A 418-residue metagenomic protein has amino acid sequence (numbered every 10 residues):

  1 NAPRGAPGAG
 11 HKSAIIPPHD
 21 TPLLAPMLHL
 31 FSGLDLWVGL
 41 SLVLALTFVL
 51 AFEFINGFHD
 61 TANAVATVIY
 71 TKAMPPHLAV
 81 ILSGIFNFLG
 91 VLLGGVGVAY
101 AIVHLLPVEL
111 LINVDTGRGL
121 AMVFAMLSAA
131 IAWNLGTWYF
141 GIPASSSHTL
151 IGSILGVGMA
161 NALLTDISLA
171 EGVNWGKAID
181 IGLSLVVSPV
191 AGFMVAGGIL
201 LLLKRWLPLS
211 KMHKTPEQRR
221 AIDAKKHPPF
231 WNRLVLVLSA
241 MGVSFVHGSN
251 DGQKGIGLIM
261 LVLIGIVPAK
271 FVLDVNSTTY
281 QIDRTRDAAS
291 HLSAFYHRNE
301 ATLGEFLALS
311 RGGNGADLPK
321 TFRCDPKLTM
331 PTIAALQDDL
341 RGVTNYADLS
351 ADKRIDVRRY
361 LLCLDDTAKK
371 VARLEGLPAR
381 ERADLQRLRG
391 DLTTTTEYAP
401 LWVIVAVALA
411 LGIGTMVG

Functional and structural regions predicted by a protein language model:
N1-P7, H11-M27, P268-W402: Low-complexity, proline/glycine-enriched hydrophobic segments characteristic of transmembrane helices
G33-L34, F48, V96-W138, I142-A144 (+1 more regions): Anion-binding (especially nucleotide phosphate/pyrophosphate-binding) glycine-rich loop and adjoining beta-alpha core
G39, V43-L46, L50, D115-L127 (+1 more regions): Structural signature of hydrophobic alpha-helical transmembrane segments
L40, L44-I55, L82-I85, L238-S249: Residue-level signal for short hydrophobic patches within transmembrane helices of multi-pass membrane transporters
L46, L50-T61, N87-Y100, M126 (+8 more regions): Transmembrane alpha-helical segments of multi-pass membrane transport proteins and ion-pumping complexes
T67-P75, G152-L164, L261-V267: Interfacial segments of multi-pass membrane proteins
K72-G84: Membrane-interface alpha-helices at helix entry/exit sites of multi-pass transporters
P143, I151, L155, M159 (+2 more regions): Glycine-rich, mobile lid/loop segments that gate access to catalytic sites or pores
